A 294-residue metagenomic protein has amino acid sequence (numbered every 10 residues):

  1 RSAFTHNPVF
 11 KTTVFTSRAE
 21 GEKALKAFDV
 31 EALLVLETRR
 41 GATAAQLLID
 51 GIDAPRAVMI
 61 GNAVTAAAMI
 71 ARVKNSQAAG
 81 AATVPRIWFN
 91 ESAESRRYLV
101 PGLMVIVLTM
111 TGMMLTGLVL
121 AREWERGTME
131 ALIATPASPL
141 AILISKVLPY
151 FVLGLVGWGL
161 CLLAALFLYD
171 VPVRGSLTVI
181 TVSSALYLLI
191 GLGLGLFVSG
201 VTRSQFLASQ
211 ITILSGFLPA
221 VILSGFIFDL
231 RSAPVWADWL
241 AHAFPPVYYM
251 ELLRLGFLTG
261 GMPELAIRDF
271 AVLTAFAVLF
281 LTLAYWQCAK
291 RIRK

Functional and structural regions predicted by a protein language model:
R1-R97, L265, K290: Extracytoplasmic/periplasmic domains immediately adjacent to an N-terminal transmembrane anchor in multi-pass membrane
F28, M113-A137, V147, K294: Transmembrane helix boundary and interhelical loop/hinge segments in multi-pass membrane proteins
A44-I60, E123-I133, G154-L162, I211-F228 (+1 more regions): Hydrophobic alpha-helical transmembrane segments
L99-L118: Long, hydrophobic alpha-helical segments
G117-W124, I133, A165-T178, V201-T202 (+1 more regions): Interfacial segments of transmembrane alpha-helices in multi-pass membrane proteins
A134-L140, R203, M262: Juxtamembrane helix-boundary/capping and inter-helix hinge elements in multi-pass membrane proteins
P139-A164, T181, A185, L189 (+2 more regions): Selective transmembrane-helix segments that form parts of the transport pathway or gating/packing helices in multipass
P172-K294: Membrane-spanning alpha-helical segments of multipass transporters and channels
